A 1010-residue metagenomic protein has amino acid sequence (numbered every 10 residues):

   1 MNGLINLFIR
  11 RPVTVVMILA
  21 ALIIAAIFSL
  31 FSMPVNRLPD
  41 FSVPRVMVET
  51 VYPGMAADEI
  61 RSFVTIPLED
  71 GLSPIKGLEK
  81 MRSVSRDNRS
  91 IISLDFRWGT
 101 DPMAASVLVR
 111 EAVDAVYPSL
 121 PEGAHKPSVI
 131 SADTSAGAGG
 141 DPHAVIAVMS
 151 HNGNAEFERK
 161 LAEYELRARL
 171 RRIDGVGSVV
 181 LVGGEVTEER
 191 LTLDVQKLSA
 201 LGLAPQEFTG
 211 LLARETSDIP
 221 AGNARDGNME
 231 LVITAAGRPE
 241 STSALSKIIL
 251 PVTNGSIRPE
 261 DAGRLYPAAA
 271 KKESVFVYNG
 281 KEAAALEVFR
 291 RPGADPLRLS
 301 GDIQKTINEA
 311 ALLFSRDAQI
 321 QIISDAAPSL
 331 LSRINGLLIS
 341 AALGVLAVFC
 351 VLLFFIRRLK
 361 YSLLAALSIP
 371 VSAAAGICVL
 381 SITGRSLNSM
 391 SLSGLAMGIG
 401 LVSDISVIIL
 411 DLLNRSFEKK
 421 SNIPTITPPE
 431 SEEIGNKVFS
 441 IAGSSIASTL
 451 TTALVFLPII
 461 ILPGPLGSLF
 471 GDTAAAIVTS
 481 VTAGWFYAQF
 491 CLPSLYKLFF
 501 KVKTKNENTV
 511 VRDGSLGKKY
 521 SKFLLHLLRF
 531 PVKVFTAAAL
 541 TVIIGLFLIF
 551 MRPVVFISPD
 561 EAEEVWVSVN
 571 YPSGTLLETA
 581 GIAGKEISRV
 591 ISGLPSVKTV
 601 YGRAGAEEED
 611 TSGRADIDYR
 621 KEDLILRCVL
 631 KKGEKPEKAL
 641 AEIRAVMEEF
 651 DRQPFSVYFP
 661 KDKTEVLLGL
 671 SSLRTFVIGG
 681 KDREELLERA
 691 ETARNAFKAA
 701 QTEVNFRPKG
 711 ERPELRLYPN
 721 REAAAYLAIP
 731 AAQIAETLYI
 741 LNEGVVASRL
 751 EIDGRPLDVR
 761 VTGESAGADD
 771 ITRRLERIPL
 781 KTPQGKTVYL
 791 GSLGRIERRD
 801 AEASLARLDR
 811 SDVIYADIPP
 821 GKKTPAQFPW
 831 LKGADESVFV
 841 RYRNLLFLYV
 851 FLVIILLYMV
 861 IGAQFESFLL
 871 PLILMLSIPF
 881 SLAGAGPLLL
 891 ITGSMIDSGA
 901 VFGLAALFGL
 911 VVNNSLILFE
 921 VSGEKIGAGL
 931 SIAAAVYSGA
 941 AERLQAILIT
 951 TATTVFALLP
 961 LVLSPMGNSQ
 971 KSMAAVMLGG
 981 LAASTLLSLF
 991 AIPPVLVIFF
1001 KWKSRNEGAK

Functional and structural regions predicted by a protein language model:
M1-V345, L387, S468, E802-I818: Membrane-proximal extracytoplasmic
M1-V35, G435-I441, A453, S494 (+3 more regions): Signature of alpha-helical transmembrane segments and their immediate interfacial
A26-S32, M47, Q319, A347-F354 (+5 more regions): Hydrophobic transmembrane alpha-helices and their membrane-interface caps in long multi-pass transport proteins
L181-V182, R290-R291, I307-L330, P654-K661 (+2 more regions): A cross-kingdom feature of multi-pass membrane systems that activates on extracytoplasmic/periplasmic
I323, I334, L410, R415-A447 (+2 more regions): Helix-loop junctions and hydrophobic alpha-helical segments within the transmembrane domains of large membrane
L331-L346, A475, V840-I854: N-terminal membrane-entry
G398-N414, A442-I461, S468-N508, L626 (+4 more regions): Transmembrane alpha-helices and their membrane-interface boundaries in multi-pass membrane transporters and channels
P531-A645, R721: Juxtamembrane segments of multi-pass membrane proteins
